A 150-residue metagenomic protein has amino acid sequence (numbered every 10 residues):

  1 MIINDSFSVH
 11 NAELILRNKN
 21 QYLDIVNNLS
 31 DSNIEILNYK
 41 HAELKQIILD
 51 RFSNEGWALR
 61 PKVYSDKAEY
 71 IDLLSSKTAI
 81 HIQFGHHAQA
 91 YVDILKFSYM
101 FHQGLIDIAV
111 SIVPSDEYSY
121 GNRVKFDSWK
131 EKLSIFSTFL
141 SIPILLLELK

Functional and structural regions predicted by a protein language model:
M1-L16, S128-K150: Non-catalytic C-terminal interaction segments of nucleic acid-processing enzymes
I3-V63: Acidic-basic catalytic patches of nuclease active cores, encompassing PD-(D/E)XK and other metal-cofactor nuclease
N33-E35, H81-G85: Surface-exposed cleft-lining segments at the edges of enzyme active sites
L59-I71, D93-S98: Short secondary-structure capping micro-motifs at structural edges
E69-A79, G104: Active-site beta-strand-loop-beta-strand hairpin of nuclease catalytic cores that positions key catalytic residues
I80, V110, L145-L147: Hydrophobic/aromatic beta-strand patches that form the interior of the parallel beta-sheet core in alpha/beta enzyme
F84-S137: Catalytic cores of nucleic-acid endonucleases
